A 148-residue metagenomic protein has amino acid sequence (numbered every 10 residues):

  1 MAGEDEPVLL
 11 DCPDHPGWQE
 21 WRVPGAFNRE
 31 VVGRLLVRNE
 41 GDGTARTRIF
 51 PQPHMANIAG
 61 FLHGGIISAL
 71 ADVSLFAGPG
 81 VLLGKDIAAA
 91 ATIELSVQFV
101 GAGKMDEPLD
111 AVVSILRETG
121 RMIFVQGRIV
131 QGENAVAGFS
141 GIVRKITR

Functional and structural regions predicted by a protein language model:
M1-R148: Terminal targeting signals and extreme-terminal segments of soluble enzymes
